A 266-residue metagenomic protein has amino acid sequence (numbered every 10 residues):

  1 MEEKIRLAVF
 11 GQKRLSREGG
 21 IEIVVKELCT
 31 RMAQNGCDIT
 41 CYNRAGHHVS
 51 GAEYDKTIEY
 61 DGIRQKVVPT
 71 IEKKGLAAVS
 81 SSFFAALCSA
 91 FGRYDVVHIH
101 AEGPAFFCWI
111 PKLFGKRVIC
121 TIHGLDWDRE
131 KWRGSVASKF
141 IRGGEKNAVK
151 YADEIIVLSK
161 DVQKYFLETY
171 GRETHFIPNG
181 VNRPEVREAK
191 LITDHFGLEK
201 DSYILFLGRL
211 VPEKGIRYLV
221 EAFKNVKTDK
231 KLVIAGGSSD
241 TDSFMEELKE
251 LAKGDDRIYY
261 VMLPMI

Functional and structural regions predicted by a protein language model:
A8, G197-K214, V220-K227, L232-V233: Conserved donor-binding/catalytic core segment of Leloir-type glycosyltransferases
G51-T57, K231-R257: Short, structured helix-loop element that forms part of the nucleotide-activated donor/catalytic region
E53-D55, V186-L198: A short helix/loop element that forms part of the nucleotide-sugar donor recognition site in Leloir-type
L76-A90, Y94-W127: An aromatic- and histidine-rich active-site surface loop
L87-A90, L113, A137-I155: Membrane-proximal helix-turn-helix segments that form the acceptor-binding/catalytic region of lipid-linked
R117, D128-N147, R187: Nucleotide-sugar donor phosphate/pyrophosphate-binding loop at the beta->alpha transition of glycosyltransferases
D161, G180: Carbohydrate-associated surface elements
R257-I266: Conserved active-site histidine-acidic residue motif and adjacent donor-binding/catalytic loop of glycosyltransferases
